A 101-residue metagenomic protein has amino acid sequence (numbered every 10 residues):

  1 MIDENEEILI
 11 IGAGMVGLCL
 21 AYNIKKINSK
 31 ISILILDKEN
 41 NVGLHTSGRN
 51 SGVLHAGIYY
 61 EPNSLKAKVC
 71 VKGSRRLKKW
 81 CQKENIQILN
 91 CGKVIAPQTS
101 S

Functional and structural regions predicted by a protein language model:
M1-I2, I27: Short, flexible hinge/linker loops that cap or flank conserved catalytic cores
I2, T46, Q87-I88: Solvent-exposed alpha-helices and their adjacent loops that cap or buttress functional pockets in soluble metabolic
I2-V16, L34: Beta1/beta-strand and adjacent pyrophosphate-binding region of the FAD-binding site in flavoprotein oxidoreductases
G14, E39, G57: Proline-glycine-enriched beta-turn/loop adjacent to the NAD(P) cofactor-binding site in Rossmann-like oxidoreductases
K25-R49: Glycine-rich FAD pyrophosphate-binding loop
V53-S101: Dinucleotide-binding Rossmann-like beta1-alpha1 core, especially the glycine-rich loop that anchors the ADP
